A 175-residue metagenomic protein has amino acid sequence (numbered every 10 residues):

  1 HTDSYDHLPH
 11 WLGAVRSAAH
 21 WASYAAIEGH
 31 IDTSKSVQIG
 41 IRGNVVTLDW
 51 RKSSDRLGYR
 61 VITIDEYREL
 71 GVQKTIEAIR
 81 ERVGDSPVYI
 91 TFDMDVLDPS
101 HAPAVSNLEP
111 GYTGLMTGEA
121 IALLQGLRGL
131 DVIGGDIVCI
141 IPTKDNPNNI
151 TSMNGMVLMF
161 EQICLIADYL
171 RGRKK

Functional and structural regions predicted by a protein language model:
H1-K175: Conserved alpha-helical scaffold segments that buttress catalytic/binding sites
